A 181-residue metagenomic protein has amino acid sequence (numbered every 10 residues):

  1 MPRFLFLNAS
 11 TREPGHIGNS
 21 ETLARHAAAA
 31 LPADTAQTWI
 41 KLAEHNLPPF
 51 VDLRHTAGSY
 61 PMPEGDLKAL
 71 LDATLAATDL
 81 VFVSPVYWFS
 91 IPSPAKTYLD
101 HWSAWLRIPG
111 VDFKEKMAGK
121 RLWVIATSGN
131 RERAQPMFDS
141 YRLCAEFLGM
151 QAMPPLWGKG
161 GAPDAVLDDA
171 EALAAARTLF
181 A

Functional and structural regions predicted by a protein language model:
M1-A104, V111, E171-A181: N-terminal beta1-alpha1-beta2 submodule of the flavodoxin-like/Rossmannoid cofactor-binding fold
P2, A28-L31, F138, R142-A181: Glycine-rich phosphate/pyrophosphate-binding loop and the adjoining helix
L5-L7, T38-I40, W123-A126, M153-L156: Hydrophobic/aromatic beta-strand patches that form the interior of the parallel beta-sheet core in alpha/beta enzyme
E13-I17, R131-E132, P163-L167: A generic structural signal for short coil/turn motifs at secondary-structure boundaries
A43-H45, S128, G158-G161: Short, solvent-exposed coil/turn elements at secondary-structure transition points
V111-M153: Short, glycine-/small-residue-rich phosphate/pyrophosphate-handling segment
